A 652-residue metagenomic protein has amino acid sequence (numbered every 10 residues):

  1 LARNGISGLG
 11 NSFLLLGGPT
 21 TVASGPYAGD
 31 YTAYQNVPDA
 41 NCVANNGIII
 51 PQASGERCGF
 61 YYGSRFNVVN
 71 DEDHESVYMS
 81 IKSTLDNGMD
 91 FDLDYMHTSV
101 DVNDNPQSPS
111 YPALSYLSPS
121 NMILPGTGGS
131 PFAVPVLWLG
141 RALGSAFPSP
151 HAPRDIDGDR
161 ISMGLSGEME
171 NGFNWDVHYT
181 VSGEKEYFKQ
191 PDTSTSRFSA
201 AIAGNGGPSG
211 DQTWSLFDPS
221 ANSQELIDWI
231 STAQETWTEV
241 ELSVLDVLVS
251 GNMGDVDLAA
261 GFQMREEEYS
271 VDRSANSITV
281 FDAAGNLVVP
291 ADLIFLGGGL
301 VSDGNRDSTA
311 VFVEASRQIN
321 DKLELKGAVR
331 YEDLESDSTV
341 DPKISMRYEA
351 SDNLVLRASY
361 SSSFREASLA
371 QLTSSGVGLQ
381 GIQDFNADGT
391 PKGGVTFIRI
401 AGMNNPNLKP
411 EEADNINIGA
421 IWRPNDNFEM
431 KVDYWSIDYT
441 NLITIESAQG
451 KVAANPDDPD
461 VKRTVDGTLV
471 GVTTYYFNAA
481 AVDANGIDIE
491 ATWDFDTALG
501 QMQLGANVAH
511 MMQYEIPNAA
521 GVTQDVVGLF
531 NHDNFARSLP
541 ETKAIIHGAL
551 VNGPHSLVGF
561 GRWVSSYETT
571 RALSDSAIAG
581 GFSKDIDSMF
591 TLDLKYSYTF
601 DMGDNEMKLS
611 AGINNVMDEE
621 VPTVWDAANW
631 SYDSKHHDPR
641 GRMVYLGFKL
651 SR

Functional and structural regions predicted by a protein language model:
A33, V37-E72, Y78, G88-S308 (+3 more regions): Surface-exposed, low-complexity loop segments enriched in small/polar and acidic residues
D71-E75, D155-I161, E241-L245, N305-V311 (+8 more regions): Residues that define the transmembrane beta-barrel architecture of outer-membrane proteins
M79-S83, M163-G167, V247-G251, V311-R317 (+8 more regions): Residues on the lipid-exposed face of transmembrane beta-strands in outer-membrane beta-barrel proteins
T84-G88, E170-G172, M253-G254, N320-K322 (+11 more regions): Outer-membrane beta-barrel channels and translocator barrels
M89-L93, F173-V177, V256-A260, L325-G327 (+12 more regions): Transmembrane beta-strands of outer-membrane beta-barrel proteins
H97-D101, V181-Y187, M253, M264-S270 (+12 more regions): Transmembrane beta-strands of outer-membrane beta-barrel pores
Y434-L573: Gram-negative outer-membrane beta-barrel transporters
M512, R562-L573, T599-R652: C-terminal beta-signal and adjacent terminal beta-strands/loops of Gram-negative outer-membrane beta-barrel proteins
